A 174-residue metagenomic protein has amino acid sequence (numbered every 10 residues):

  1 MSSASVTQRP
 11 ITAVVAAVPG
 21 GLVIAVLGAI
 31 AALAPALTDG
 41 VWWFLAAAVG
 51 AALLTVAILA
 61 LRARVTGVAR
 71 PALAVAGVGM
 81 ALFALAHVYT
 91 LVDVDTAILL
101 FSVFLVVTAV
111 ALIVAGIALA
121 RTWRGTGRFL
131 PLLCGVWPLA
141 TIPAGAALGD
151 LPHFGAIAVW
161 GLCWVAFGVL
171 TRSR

Functional and structural regions predicted by a protein language model:
S2-R174: Hydrophobic, aromatic-enriched alpha-helical segments typical of multi-pass transmembrane helices
